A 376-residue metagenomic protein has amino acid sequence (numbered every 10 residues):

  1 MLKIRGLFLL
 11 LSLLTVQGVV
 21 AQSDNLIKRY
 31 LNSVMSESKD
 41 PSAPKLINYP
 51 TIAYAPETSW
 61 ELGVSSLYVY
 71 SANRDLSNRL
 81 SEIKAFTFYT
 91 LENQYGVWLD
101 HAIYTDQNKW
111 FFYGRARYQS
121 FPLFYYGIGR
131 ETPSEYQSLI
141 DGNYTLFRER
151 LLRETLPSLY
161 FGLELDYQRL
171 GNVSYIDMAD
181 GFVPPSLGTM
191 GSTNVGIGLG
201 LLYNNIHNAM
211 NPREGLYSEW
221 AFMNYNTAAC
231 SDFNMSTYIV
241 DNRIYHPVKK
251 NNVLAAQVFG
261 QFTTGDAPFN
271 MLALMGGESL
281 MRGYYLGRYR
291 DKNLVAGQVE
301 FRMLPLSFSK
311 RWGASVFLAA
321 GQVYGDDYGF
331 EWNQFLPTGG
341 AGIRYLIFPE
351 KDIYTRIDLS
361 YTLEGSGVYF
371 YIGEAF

Functional and structural regions predicted by a protein language model:
G6-V16: Bacterial N-terminal signal peptides
Q17-A21: Sec/Tat signal peptide C-region and signal peptidase I cleavage site
Q22-S23, V34-P44, A72-L80, D106-F111 (+6 more regions): Short loop/turn motifs that connect adjacent beta-strands in outer-membrane beta-barrel proteins
S38-N48, A53-T193, D291, I353-Y354 (+1 more regions): Gram-negative/organellar outer-membrane beta-barrel architecture
N48-P50, I83-T87, F112-A116, F161-L163 (+8 more regions): Membrane-embedded beta-strand positions of outer-membrane beta-barrel proteins
V69-N73, F88-E92, Q119-L123, Q168-N172 (+7 more regions): Sequence/structural signature of outer-membrane beta-barrel proteins
I176, D180-V195, A229, N251-V253 (+8 more regions): Outer-membrane beta-barrel transmembrane domain signature
L202, N208-W312: C-terminal outer-membrane beta-barrel translocator/porin domains of Gram-negative envelope proteins and their
